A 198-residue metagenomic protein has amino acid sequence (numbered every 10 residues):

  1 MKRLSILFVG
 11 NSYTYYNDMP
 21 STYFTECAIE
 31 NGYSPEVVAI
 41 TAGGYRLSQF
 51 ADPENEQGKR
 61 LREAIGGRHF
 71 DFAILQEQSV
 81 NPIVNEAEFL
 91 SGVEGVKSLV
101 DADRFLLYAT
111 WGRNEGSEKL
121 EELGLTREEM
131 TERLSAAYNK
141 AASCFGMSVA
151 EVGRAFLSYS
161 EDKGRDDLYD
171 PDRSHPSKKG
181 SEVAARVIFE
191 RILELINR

Functional and structural regions predicted by a protein language model:
M1, I65-R68, S143, V183: Extracellular/periplasmic catalytic domains that process cell-envelope and extracellular macromolecules
S5-L7, T14-E94: Conserved SGNH/GDSL esterase-like catalytic core that processes O-acyl groups on lipids and polysaccharides
V9-G10, Y108: Short hydrophobic segments within beta-strands
Y15-N17, P82-I83, N114-S117, S158-S160: Short catalytic/ligand-binding loop motif for oxyanion handling, primarily in non-cytosolic enzymes, centered on
E26, E88-L99, R133-K140: Alpha-helical scaffolding segments of alpha/beta enzyme cores, especially the outer helices of TIM-barrel or partial
S34-E36, R104, G146-S148: Conserved beta-strand segments of alpha/beta enzyme cores
V100-E132, V152-R154: Active-site segments of SGNH/GDSL-like serine hydrolases that catalyze O-acetyl group transfer/hydrolysis on lipids
L123-R198: Catalytic His-Asp segment of secreted/periplasmic serine-dependent ester chemistry enzymes
